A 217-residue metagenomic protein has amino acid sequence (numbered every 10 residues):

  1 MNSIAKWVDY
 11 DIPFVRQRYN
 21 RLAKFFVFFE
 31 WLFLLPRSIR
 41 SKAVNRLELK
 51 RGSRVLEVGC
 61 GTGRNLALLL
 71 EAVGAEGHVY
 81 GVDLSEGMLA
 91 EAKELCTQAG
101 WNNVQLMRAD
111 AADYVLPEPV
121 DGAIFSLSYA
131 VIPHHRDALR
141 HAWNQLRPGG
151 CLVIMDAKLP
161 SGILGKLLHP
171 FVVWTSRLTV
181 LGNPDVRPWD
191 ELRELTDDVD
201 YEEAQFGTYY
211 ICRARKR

Functional and structural regions predicted by a protein language model:
N2-E48, R64-L68, E91, L168-T175: Conserved class I S-adenosyl-L-methionine
Y10-P13, L32-F33, V153-Y210: C-terminal alpha-helical "lid/dimerization" subdomain adjacent to the S-adenosyl-L-methionine
R54, H78, G149-C151: Short glycine-centered segments of the SAM/dcSAM-binding site in methyltransferase folds
L56-V58, T62-D113: Class I SAM-dependent methyltransferase SAM/SAH-binding core
G74, I132-P133, L146-R147: Helix-to-beta-strand junctions that scaffold the AdoMet/dcAdoMet cofactor pocket in Class I SAM-dependent enzymes
A112-A123: A short acidic, Gly/Pro-enriched loop at the edge of an enzyme's catalytic core that lines a small-molecule cofactor
G122-H135: A short SAM/SAH-binding and catalytic strip from SAM-dependent methyltransferases
R136-P148: A short glycine-rich, Lys/Arg-flanked "PGG" loop and its adjoining helix->strand segment in the class I
